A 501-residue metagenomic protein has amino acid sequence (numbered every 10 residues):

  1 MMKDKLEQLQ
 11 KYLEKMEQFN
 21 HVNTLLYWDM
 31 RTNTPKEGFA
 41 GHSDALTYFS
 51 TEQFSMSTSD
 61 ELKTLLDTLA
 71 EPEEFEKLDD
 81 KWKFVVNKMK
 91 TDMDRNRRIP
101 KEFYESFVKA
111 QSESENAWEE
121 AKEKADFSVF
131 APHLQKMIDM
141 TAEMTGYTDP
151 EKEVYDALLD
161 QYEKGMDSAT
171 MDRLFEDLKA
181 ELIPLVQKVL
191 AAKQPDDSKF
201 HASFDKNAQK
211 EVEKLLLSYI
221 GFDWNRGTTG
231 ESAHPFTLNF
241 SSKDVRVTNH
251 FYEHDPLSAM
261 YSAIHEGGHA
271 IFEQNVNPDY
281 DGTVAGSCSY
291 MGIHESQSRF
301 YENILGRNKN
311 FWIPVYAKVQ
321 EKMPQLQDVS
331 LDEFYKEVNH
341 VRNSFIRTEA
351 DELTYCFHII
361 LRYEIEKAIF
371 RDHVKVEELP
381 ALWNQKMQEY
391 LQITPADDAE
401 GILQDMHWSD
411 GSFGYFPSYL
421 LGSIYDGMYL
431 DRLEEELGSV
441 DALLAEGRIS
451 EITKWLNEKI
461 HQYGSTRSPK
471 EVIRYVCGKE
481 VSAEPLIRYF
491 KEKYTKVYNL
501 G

Functional and structural regions predicted by a protein language model:
M1-K164, T466, K491-L500: A well-structured
M2-K5, H21-T24, E37, G41 (+3 more regions): C-terminal, non-catalytic "cap/extension" segments appended to globular domains
L9, D149, H265, S298 (+3 more regions): Divalent metal-coordination and catalytic microenvironments
L9, S258-N277, E295-R299: Active-site recognition of the HExxH zinc-binding catalytic motif
G41, F103-S106, H133, D205 (+13 more regions): Secondary-structure capping and boundary motifs in well-ordered enzyme cores
V108-S258: Contiguous, non-catalytic segments that form substrate-binding/exosite surfaces or channel walls
F175, K179, K206-K210, L216 (+6 more regions): All-alpha helical catalytic cores of prenyl diphosphate-utilizing isoprenoid enzymes
S287-Q327: Post-HExxH zinc-binding segment in Zn-dependent metallohydrolases
